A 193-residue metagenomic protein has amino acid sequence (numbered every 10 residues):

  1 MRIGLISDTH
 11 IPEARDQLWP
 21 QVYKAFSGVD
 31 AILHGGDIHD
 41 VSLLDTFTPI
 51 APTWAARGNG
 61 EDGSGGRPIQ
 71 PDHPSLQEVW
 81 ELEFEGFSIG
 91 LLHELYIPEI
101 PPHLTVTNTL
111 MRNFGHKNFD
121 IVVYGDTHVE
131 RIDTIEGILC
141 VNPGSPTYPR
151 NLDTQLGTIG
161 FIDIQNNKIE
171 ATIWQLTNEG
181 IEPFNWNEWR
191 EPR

Functional and structural regions predicted by a protein language model:
M1-I50, I69-E78, G86, Q155-L156 (+1 more regions): N-terminal active-site segment of His-dependent metallophosphoesterases
L5, E83-F84, T134, I164: Generic beta-strand structural signal
L5-S7, A31-D37, W54-N59, L91-H93 (+2 more regions): Active-site neighborhood of phospho(di)ester-bond hydrolases with catalytic His/Asp-centered motifs
H10-A14, I38-L43, G60-G66, I97-P101 (+2 more regions): Active-site environment of divalent metal-dependent phosphoester hydrolases
P20, R67-N118, T147-D153: Active-site-proximal segments of metal-dependent phosphoesterases and phosphodiesterases across multiple
F47-D72, T172: Zn-dependent metallo-beta-lactamase
W54-A56, I100-T172: Conserved beta-sheet core of the metallophosphoesterase superfamily
T172-F184: Short, solvent-exposed aromatic-acidic interface loops
